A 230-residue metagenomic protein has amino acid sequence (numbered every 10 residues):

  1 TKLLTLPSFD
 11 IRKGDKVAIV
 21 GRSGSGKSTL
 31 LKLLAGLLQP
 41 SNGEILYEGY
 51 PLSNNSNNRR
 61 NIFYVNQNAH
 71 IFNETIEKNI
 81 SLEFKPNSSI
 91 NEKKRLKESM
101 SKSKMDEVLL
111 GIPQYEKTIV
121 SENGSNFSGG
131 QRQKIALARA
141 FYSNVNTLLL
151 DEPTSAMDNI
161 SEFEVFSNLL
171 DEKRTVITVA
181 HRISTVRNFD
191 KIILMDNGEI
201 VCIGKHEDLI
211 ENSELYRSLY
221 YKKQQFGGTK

Functional and structural regions predicted by a protein language model:
K2-R12, L34, S41-G43, E116: Conserved beta-strand
P7, D15-K16, N61, N146: Conserved N-terminal flank of the Walker A/P-loop in ABC nucleotide-binding domains
V17-I19, L209: Short hydrophobic beta-strand immediately N-terminal to the Walker A/P-loop
R22, K32-E98, F163-E172: Conserved post-Walker A segment of ABC ATPase nucleotide-binding domains
S25: ATP-binding Walker
T29, F63, N68, I76-N79 (+1 more regions): ABC-family ATPase nucleotide-binding domain "signature/switch" substructure
K93-P113: Conserved ABC ATPase "signature" region
E211-K230: C-terminal boundary and immediately downstream tail of ABC-type ATPase nucleotide-binding domains
